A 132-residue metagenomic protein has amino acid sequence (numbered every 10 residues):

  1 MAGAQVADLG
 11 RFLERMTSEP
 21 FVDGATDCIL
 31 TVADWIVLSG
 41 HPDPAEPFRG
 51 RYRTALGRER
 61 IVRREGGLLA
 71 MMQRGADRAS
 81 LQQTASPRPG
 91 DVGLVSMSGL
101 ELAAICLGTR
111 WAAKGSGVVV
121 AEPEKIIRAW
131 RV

Functional and structural regions predicted by a protein language model:
M1-V62: N-terminal capping segments
D34-G40, L69, C106, R110-A112 (+1 more regions): Bulky hydrophobic/aromatic packing residues
D43-E46, S86, E122: Intrinsic-disorder/low-complexity coil detector
L56-V119: ...with weaker cross-activation on analogous glycine-rich loops/strands in unrelated enzymes
A121-V132: Glycine- and charge-enriched low-complexity intrinsically disordered segments
